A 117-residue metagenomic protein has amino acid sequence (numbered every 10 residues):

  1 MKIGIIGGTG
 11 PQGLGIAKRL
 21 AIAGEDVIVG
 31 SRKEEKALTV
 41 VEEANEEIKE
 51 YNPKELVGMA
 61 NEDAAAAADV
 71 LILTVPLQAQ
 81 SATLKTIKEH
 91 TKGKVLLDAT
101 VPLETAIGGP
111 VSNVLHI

Functional and structural regions predicted by a protein language model:
M1-E46: NAD(P)+-binding Rossmann beta1-loop-alpha1 motif at the extreme N-terminus of oxidoreductases
G13-L14, A66, A99, V111: Residues in flexible loops and secondary-structure boundaries
K18, E42, L71-L73, V111-S112: Surface-exposed beta-strand edges and their flanking turn/coil or helix-capping segments
R32-K33, T100-P102: Short, ordered loop/turn segments at secondary-structure junctions
I48-V95, P102-G108: Rossmann-like NAD(P)-binding element
G109-I117: Short beta-strand and adjoining strand-loop segment in the mid-core of the Rossmann-like NAD(P)-dependent dehydrogenase
